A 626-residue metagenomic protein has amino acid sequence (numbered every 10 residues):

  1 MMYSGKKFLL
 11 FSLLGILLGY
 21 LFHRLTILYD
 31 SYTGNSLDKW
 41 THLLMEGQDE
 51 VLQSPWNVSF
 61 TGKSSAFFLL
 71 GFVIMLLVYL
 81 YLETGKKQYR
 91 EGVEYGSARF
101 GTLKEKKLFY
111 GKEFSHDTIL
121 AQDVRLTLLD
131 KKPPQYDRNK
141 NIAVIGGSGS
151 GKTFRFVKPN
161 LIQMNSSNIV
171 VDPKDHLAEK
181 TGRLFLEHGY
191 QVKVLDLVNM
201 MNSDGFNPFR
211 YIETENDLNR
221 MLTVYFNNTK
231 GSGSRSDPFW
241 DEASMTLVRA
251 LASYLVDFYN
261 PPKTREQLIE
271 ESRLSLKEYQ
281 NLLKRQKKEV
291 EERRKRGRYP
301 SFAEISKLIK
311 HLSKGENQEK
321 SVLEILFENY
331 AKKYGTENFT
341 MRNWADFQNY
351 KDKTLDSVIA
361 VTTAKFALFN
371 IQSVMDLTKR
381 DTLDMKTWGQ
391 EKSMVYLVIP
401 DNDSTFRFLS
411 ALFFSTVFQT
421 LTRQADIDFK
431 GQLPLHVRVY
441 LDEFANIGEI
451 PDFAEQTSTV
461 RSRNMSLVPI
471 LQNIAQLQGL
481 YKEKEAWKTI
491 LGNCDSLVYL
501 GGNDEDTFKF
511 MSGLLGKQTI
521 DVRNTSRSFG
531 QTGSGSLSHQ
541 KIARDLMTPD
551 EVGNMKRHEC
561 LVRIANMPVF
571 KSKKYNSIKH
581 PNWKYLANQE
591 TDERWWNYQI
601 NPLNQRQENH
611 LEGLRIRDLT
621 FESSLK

Functional and structural regions predicted by a protein language model:
M1-S150, F154-V157, K517, S528-F529 (+1 more regions): Basic- and hydrophobic-enriched, low-structure N-terminal and domain-boundary segments that flank ATP-binding catalytic
G5, G15, G19, G34 (+28 more regions): Residue-identity detector for glycine
K6, L186-E187, P208-Y211, T525 (+1 more regions): Low-complexity, intrinsically disordered or weakly predicted helical/coil tracts enriched in serine/threonine
F22, I27, P133, R138-M465 (+3 more regions): P-loop NTPase motor domains
D49-P55, S65-D117, E215-Y225, L308-K314 (+3 more regions): Short alpha-helical interface patches
T457-L561: Conserved ATP-driven motor cores of ASCE-family P-loop NTPases powering translocation/secretion/packaging/pilus
